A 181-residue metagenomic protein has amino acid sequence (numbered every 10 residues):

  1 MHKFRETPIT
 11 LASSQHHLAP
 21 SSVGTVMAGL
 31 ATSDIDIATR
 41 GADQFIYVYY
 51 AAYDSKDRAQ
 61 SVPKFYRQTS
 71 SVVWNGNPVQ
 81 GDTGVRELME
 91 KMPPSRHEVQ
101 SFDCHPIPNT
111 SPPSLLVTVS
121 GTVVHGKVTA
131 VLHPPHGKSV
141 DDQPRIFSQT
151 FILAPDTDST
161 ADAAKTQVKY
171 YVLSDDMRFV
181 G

Functional and structural regions predicted by a protein language model:
H2-S55: Short, low-complexity N-terminal intrinsically disordered segments enriched in polar/charged residues
F4, P20-G24, K127-G181: Short beta-strand edge/turn micro-motifs at domain boundaries
A31-A42, W74-P78, P108, P112 (+1 more regions): Amphipathic alpha-helical protein-protein interaction segments
A38-Y49, R58, G81, V85 (+1 more regions): Alpha-helical interaction elements in eukaryotic regulators
A42-Q68, V73-W74: Hydrophobic ligand-binding cavity/cleft-lining segments
Y49, V62, V117-V119, Q149-L153 (+1 more regions): Structural signal for hydrophobic/aromatic residues that build the beta-strand cores of folded beta-sheet domains
A59, Q68-V117: A solvent-exposed, acidic/Ser-Thr-rich amphipathic alpha-helical stretch
P108-P134, F147-S148: A short hydrophobic beta-strand element
